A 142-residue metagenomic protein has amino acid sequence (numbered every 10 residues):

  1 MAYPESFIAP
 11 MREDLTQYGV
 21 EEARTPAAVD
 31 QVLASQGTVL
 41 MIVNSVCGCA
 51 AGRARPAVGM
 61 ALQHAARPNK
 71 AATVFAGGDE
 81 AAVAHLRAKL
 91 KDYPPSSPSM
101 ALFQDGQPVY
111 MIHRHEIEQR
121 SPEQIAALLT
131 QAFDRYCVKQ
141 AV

Functional and structural regions predicted by a protein language model:
M1-G37, C137-A141: N-terminal leader/targeting and pre-domain segments
F7, M11-D14, G59-P68: Short helix-loop-beta junction
Q31-A65: Local sequence-structure signature of Cys/Sec-based thiol-disulfide redox active-site neighborhoods
V43, A66-H85: Thiol-based oxidoreductase modules, predominantly thioredoxin-like and allied folds used for disulfide exchange
S45, A50-V58, K70-A71, A82 (+2 more regions): Amphipathic alpha-helical interface surfaces
Q63-A65, L90-P94, A101: Short, charge-rich binding segments
E80-S97: Short acidic (Asp/Glu) patches
P94-Q140: Non-catalytic, surface beta->alpha helical segment in thiol-disulfide oxidoreductase systems
